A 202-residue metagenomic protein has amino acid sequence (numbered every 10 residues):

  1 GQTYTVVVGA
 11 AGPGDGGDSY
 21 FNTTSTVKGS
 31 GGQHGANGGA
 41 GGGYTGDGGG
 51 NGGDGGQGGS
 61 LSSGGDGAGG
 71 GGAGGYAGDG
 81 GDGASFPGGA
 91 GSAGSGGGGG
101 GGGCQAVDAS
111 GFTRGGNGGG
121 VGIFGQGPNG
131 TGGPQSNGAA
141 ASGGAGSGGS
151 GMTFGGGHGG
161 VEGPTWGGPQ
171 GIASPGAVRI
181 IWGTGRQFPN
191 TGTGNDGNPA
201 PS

Functional and structural regions predicted by a protein language model:
G1-G94, Q105-T113: Secretome/extracellular-domain signature
G1-T23, A106, G119-G120, G125 (+2 more regions): Glycine-rich strand-loop-strand elements at beta-sheet edges
F21, S147-S150: Catalytic nucleophile loop of clan PA
G32, G157, I181-G183: Structured loops at beta-to-helix junctions and adjacent beta-edge loops in soluble globular domains
G41-Y44, W166-G168, G192-N195: Surface-exposed beta-strand edges and their flanking turn/coil or helix-capping segments
N51-S60, A73-D82, S95-G101, R114-N137 (+2 more regions): Ser/Thr at beta->alpha junctions that act as helix N-caps
G151-G155: Short FAD-binding loop at a beta-strand-to-alpha-helix junction that anchors the flavin cofactor in diverse
A177-S202: Enriched but not universal
